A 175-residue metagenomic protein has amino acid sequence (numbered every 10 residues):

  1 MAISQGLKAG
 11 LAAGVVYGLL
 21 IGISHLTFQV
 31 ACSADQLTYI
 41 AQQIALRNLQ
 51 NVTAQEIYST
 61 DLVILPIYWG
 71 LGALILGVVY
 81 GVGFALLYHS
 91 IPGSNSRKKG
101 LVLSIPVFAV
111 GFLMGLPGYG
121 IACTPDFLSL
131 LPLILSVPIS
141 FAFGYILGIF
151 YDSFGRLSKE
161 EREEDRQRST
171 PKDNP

Functional and structural regions predicted by a protein language model:
M1-P175: Juxtamembrane/disordered regions of integral membrane proteins
